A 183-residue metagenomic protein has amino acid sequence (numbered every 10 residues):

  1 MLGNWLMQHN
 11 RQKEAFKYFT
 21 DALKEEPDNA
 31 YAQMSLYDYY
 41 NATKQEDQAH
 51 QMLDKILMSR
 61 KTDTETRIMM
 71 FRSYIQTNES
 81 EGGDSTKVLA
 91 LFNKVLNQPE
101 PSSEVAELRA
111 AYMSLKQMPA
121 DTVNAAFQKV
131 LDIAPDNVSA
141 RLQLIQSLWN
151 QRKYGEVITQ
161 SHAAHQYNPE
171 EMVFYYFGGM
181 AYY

Functional and structural regions predicted by a protein language model:
M1-Y183: Alpha-solenoid helical repeat scaffolds
